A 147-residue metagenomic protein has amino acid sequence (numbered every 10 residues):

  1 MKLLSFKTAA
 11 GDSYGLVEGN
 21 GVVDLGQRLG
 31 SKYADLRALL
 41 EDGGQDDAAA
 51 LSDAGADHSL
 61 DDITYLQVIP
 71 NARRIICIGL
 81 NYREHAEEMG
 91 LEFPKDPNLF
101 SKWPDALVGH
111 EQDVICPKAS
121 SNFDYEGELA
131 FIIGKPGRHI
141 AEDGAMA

Functional and structural regions predicted by a protein language model:
M1-P97: N-terminal non-catalytic cap/leader segment that marks the start of a structured domain
A72-A147: Glycine-enriched loop-and-adjacent helix/strand subsegments that border the catalytic/binding cleft of enzyme cores
